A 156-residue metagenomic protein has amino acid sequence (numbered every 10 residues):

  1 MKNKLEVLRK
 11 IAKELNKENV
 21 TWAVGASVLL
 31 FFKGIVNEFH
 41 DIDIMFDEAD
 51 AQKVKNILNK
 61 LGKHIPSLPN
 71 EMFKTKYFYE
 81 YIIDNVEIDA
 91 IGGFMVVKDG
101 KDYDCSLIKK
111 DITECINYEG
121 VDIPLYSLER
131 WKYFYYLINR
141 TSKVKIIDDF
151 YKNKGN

Functional and structural regions predicted by a protein language model:
M1-A23, D148, K152-N156: Helical scaffold of the NTase/Pol beta-like nucleotidyltransferase catalytic core
I11-I42, F46-E48, K53: Active-site nucleotide-donor binding segment shared across nucleotidyl transfer reactions
N16, N59, N117: Anion (oxyanion) recognition and catalysis
L29-L30, M95-V97, R130-K132: Short, solvent-exposed loop/turn segments at secondary-structure junctions
K33-G34, N56, G100, Y135: Short glycine-/acidic-enriched loop or helix-start segments at secondary-structure transitions that form or flank
V54-L61: Short amphipathic alpha-helices in soluble, non-transmembrane regions that often serve as interface/regulatory elements
H64-K98: Conserved catalytic core of two-metal-ion nucleotidyltransferases
G100-N156: Catalytic cores of NTP-dependent nucleotidyl/adenyl transfer enzymes across multiple folds
